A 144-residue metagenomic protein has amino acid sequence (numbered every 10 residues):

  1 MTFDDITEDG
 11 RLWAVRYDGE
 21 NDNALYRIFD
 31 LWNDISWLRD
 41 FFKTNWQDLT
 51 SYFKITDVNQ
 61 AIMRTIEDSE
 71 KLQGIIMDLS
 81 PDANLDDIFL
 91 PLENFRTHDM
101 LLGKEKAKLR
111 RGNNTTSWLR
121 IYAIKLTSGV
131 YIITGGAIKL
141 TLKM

Functional and structural regions predicted by a protein language model:
M1-I76, S80-L109: An acidic, glycine-rich, mixed-charge low-complexity segment common to nucleic-acid enzymes
D99-M144: Conserved binding-pocket/active-site segment within a compact domain
